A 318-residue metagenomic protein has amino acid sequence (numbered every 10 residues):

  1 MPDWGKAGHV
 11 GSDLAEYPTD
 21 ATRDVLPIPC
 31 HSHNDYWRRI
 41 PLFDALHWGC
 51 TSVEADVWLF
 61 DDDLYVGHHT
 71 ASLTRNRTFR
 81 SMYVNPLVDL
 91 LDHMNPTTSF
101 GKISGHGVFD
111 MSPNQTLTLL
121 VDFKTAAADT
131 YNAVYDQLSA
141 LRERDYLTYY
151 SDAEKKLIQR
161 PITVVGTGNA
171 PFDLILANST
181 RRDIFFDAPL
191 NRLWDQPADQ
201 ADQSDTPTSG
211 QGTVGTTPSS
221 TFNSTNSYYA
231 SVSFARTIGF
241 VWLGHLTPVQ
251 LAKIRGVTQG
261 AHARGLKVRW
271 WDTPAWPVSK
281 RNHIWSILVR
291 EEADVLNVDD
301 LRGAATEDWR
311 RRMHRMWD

Functional and structural regions predicted by a protein language model:
M1-P27, H47, D62-D318: Catalytic cores of phosphodiester-bond hydrolases, prominently lipid phosphodiesterases
C30-C50: A conserved donor-nucleotide-binding helix/loop in the catalytic core of Leloir-type glycosyltransferases
L59: Short, glycine/acidic-enriched loop or turn micro-motifs at the edges of active sites
